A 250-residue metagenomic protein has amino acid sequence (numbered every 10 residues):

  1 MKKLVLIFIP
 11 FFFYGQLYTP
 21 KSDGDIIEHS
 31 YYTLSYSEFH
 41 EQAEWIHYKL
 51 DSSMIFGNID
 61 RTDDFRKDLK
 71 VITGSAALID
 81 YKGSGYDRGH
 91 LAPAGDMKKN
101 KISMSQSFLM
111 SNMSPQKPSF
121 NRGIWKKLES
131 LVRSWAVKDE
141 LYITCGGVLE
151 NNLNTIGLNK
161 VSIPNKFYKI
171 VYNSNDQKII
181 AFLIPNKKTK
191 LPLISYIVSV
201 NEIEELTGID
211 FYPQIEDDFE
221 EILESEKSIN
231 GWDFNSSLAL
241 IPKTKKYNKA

Functional and structural regions predicted by a protein language model:
K2-F13: Sec-dependent N-terminal signal peptides
F13-A250: Domain-level detector for secreted/extracellular nuclease and nuclease-toxin modules, and for the ENPP-like C-terminal
